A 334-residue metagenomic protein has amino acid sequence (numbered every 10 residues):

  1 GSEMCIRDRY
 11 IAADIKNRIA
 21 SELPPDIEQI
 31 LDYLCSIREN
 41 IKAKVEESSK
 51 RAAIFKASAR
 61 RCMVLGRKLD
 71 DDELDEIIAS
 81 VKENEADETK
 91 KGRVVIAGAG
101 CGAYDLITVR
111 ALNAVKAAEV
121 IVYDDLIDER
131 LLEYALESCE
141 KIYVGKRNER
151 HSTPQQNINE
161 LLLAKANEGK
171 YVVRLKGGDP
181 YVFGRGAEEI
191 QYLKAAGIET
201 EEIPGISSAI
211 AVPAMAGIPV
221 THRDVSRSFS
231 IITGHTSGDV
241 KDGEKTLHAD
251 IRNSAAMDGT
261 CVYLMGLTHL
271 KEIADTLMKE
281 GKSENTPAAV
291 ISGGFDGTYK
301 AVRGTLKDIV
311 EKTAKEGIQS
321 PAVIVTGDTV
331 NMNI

Functional and structural regions predicted by a protein language model:
M4-I6: Short, small-residue-biased leader/transition segments that mark boundaries at the very start of proteins
R9-A12: Cytosolic ligand/metal-binding cores
K16-A20, V109-A117, L136-C139, E188-Y192 (+4 more regions): Short, solvent-exposed amphipathic alpha-helical segments in soluble enzyme and RNA/protein-processing domains
E22-D71, P219-D258, L270: Internal, active-site/partner-interface "lid" segment
P25-R38, Y192-S207, I291-S292: A short glycine-rich beta-strand->turn/loop micro-motif centered on a GG-aromatic cluster
R67-A99, D105: Long amphipathic N-terminal alpha/beta scaffold segment
K90-G98, K116-I206, A211, V310-E311: Class I S-adenosyl-L-methionine
K91-V94, T200-E201, S208-I334: Beta-strand/loop-alpha-helix module characteristic of Rossmann-like adenine-cofactor folds
